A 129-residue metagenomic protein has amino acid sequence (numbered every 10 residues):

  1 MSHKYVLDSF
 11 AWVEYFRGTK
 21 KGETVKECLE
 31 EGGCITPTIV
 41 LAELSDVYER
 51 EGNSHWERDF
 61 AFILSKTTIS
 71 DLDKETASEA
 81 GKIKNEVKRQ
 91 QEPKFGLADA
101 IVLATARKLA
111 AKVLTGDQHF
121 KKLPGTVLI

Functional and structural regions predicted by a protein language model:
M1-S2, L103-I129: Acidic, PIN/NYN-like endoribonuclease modules and their adjacent C-terminal/linker elements
M1-T36, V47-A61: Short, well-structured N-terminal submotif of metal-dependent ribonuclease cores
S2-H3, E31-C34, K66-T68, R107-K112: Short active-site oxyanion
L7-D8, T36-P37, F95-G96, D117: Histidine- and aromatic-rich ligand-binding microenvironments
W12-V13, L41, A77, F120-K121: A generic structural signal for short hydrophobic patches within well-formed alpha-helices
I35, S70, I129: General small-molecule cofactor/ligand-binding pocket signal
I69-L114: Active-site neighborhoods of divalent-metal-dependent phosphate/nucleic-acid chemistry enzymes
